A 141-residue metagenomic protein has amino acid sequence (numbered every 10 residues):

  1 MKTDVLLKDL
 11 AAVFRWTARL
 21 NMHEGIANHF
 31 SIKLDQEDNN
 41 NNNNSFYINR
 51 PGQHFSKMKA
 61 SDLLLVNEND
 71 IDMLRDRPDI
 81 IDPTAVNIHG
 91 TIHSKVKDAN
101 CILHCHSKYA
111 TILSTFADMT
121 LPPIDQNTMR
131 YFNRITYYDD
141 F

Functional and structural regions predicted by a protein language model:
M1-F141: Glycine-rich flexible loops
